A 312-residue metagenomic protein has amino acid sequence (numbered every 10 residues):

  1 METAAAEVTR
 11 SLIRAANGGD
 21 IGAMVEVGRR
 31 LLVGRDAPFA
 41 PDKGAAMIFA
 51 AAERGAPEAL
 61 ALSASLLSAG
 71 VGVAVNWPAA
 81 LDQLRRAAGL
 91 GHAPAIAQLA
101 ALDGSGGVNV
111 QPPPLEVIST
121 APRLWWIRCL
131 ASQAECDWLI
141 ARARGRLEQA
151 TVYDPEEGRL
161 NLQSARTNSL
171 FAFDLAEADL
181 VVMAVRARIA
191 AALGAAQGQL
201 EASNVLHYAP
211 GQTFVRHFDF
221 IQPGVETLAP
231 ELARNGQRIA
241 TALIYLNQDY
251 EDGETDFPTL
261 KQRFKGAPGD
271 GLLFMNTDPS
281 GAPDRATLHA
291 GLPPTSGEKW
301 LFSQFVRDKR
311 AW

Functional and structural regions predicted by a protein language model:
E2-R14, E26-R30, M47-A50, L62-S68 (+2 more regions): Fe(II)/2-oxoglutarate oxygenase catalytic core
G18-G22, V33-R35, E53-P57, A69-V71 (+1 more regions): Short helix-capping/linker turns of helical repeat alpha-solenoids
R35-A40, G72-N76: Short coil/turn connectors between adjacent alpha-helices in alpha-solenoid helical repeat scaffolds
G44: Polyanion-binding surface elements
